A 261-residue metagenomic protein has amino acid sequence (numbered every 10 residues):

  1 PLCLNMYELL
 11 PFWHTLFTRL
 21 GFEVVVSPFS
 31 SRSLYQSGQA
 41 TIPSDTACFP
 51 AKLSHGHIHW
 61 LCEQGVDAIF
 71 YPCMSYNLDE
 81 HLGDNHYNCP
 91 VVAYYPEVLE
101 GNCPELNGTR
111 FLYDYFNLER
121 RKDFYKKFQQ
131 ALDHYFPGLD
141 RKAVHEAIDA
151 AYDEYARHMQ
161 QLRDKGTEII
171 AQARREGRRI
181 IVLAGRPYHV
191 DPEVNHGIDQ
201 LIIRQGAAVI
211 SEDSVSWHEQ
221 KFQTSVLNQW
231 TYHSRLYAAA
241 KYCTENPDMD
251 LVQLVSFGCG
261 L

Functional and structural regions predicted by a protein language model:
P1-L261: An N-terminal assembly and electron-transfer interface module characteristic of large anaerobic redox and radical
